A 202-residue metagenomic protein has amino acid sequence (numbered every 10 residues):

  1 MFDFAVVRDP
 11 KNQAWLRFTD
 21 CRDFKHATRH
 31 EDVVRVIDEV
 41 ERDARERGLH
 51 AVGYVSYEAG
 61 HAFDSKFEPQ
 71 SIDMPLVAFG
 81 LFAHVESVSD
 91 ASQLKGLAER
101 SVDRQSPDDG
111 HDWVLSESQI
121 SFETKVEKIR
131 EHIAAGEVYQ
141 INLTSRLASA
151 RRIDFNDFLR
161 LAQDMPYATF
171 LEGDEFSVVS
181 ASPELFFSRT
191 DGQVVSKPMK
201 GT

Functional and structural regions predicted by a protein language model:
M1-T202: Extended alpha-helical targeting/anchoring segments, especially N-terminal organellar/secretory targeting helices
